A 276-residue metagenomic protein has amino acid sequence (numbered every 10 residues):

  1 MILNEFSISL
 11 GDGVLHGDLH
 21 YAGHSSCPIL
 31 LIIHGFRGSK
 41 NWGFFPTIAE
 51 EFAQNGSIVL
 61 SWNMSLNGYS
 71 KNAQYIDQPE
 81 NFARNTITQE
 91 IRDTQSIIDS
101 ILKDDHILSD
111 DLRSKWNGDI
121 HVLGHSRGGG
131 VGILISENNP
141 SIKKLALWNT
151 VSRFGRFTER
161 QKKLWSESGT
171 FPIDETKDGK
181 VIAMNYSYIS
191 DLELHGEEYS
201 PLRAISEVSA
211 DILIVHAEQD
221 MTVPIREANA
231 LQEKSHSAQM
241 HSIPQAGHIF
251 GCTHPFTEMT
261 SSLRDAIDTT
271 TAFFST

Functional and structural regions predicted by a protein language model:
M1-H24: N-terminal cap/lid segment of alpha/beta-hydrolase-fold proteins
G23-Y69: Short, surface-exposed "cap/lid" segments of acyl-processing enzymes
F45, A210, P224-E233: Short alpha-helix in the alpha/beta-hydrolase fold that links the catalytic acid
N81-D111: Alpha/beta-hydrolase active-site loop
I107-H125: Alpha/beta-hydrolase fold nucleophile elbow
N138-S187: Hydrolase active-site cap/lid region
V208, I214-H216, D220: Short beta-strand/loop motif that positions the catalytic acidic residue of the alpha/beta-hydrolase fold
A246, F250, H254-T276: Catalytic active-site module of serine/aspartate enzymes centered on a nucleophile-bearing elbow/loop
